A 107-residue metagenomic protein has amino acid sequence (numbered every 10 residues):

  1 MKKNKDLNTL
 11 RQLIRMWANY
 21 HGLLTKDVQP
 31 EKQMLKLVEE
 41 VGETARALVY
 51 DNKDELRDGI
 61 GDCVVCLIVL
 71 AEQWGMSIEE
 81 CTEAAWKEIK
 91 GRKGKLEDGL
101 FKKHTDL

Functional and structural regions predicted by a protein language model:
M1-I60, V64-L107: Flexible "arm" and connector segments at domain edges
